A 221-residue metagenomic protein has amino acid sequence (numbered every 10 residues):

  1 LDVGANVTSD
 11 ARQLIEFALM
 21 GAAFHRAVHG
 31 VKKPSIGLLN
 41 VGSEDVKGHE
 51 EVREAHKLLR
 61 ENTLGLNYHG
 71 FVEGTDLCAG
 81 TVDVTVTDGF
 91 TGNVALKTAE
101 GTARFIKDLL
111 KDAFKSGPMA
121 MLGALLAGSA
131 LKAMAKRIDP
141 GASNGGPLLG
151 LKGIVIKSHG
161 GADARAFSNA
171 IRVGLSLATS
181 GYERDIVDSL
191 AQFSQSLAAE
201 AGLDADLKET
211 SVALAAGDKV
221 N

Functional and structural regions predicted by a protein language model:
L1, G37-L39, I156: Hydrophobic/aromatic beta-strand patches that form the interior of the parallel beta-sheet core in alpha/beta enzyme
L1, N67-F71, G145: General beta-strand structural signal in soluble alpha/beta enzymes
G4-S9, G37, E54, S116 (+1 more regions): A generic short-segment signal for beta-strand/edge and adjacent turn/coil regions
A5-V7, N40-D45, V72-L77, D88-G92 (+2 more regions): Glycine-rich beta-alpha junction loops
V7-G74, D83: Glycine-rich phosphate/diphosphate-binding loop of Rossmann-like nucleotide-binding domains
H56-R60, L64-N67, A191-Q195, D204 (+1 more regions): A cross-family phosphate/adenosyl-ligand binding-site feature
T81-T85, G89-A199, D204-L207: Glycine-rich phosphate/nucleotide-binding loop
T210-N221: Long, low-complexity, intrinsically disordered segments
